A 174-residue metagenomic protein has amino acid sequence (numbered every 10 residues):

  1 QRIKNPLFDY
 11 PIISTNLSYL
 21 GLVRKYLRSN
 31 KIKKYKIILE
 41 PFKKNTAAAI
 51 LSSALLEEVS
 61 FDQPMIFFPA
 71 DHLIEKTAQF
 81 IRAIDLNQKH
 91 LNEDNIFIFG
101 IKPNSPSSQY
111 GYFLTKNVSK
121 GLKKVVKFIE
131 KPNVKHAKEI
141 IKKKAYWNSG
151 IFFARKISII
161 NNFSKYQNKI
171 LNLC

Functional and structural regions predicted by a protein language model:
Q1-F67, L73-E75: Conserved N-terminal catalytic core of the sugar/cofactor nucleotidyltransferase
F8-D9, K33-K34, F61-Q63, N92-I96 (+3 more regions): Short coil/turn connectors at secondary-structure junctions
S14, I66-P69, I98-K102, I129 (+1 more regions): Short beta-strand segments
K25-Y26, F61, T77-F80, S108-L114 (+1 more regions): Short acidic, glycine/serine/threonine-rich loops at helix termini
K31-Y35, E58, A83-N87, V118-K120: A short alpha->loop->secondary-structure connector
A47, L73-T77, S105-Y110, H136-A137 (+1 more regions): Short, well-ordered, mixed-charge alpha-helical segments that flank or form enzyme active sites
I74-S107: Conserved donor-nucleotide/metal-binding helix-loop-beta segment in metal-dependent transferases, i.e., the alpha-helix
Y112-C174: Catalytic core of tubulin tyrosine ligase-like
